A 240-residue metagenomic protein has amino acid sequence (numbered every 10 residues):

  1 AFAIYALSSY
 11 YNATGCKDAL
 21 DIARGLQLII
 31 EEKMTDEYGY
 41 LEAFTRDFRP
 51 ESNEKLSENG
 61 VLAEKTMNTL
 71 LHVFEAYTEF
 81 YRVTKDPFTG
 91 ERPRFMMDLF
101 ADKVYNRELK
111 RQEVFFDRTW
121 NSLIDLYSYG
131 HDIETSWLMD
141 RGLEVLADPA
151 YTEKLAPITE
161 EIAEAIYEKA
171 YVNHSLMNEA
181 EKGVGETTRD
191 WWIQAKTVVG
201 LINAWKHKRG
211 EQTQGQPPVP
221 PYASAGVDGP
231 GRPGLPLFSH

Functional and structural regions predicted by a protein language model:
A1-H240: Glycan-recognition and catalytic cores of secretory/periplasmic carbohydrate-active enzymes
